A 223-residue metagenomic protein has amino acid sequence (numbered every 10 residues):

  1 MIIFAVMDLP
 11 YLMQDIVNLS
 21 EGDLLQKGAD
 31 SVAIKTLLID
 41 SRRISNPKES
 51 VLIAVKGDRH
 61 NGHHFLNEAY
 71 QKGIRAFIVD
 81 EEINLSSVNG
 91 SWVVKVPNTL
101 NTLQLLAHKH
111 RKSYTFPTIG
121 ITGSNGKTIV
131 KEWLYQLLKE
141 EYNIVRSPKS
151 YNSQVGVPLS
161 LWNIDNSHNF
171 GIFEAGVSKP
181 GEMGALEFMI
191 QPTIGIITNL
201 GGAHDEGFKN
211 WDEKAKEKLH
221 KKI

Functional and structural regions predicted by a protein language model:
I2-L105: N-terminal leader/targeting and accessory segments in enzymes
T102-I223: Phosphate-binding loop of NTP-binding sites
